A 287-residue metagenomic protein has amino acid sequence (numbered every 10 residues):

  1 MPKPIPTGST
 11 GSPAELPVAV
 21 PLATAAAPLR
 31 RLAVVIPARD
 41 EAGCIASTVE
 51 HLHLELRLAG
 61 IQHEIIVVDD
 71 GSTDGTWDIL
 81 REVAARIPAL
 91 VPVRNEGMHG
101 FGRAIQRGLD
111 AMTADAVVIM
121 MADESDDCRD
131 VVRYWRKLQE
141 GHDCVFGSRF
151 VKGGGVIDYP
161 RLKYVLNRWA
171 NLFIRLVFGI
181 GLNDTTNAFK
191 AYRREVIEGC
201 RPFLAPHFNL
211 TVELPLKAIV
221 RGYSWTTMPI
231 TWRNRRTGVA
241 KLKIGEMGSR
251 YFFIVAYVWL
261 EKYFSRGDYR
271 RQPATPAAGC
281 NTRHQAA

Functional and structural regions predicted by a protein language model:
M1-L32, L172, V177-I180, F203-A287: Hydrophobic helical membrane-anchoring modules
P17-P21, E41-L56: Short, well-formed alpha-helical segments that are part of the catalytic scaffolds of diverse glycosyltransferases
R30-I36, I45, L52, H63-V68 (+1 more regions): Hydrophobic targeting segments
A38, V68-D70, N95: Conserved sequence signature across two-component system core domains
E41-C44, S72, F101, D127: Donor nucleotide-sugar binding loop of glycosyltransferases
H63-I66, W77-A111: Conserved donor nucleotide-binding strand/loop of the catalytic core
D69-D78, E124: A conserved acidic beta->alpha catalytic loop
V93-A111, A116-I119, S125-F208, R235-F252: Acceptor/aglycone-binding surface of glycosyltransferases and processive sugar-polymer synthases
